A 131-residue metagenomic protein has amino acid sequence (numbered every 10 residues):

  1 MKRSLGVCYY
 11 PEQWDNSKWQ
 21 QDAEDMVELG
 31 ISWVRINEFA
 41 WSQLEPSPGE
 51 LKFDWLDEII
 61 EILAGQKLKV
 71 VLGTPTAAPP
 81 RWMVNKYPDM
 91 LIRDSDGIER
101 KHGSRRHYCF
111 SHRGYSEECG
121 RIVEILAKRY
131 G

Functional and structural regions predicted by a protein language model:
S4-N16, N37-W55, K101-R121, A127-R129: The substrate-binding groove and active-site-proximal loops of carbohydrate-active enzymes, especially glycoside
Q20-E99, E124-A127: Aromatic-lined substrate-binding rim segments of carbohydrate-active enzymes
